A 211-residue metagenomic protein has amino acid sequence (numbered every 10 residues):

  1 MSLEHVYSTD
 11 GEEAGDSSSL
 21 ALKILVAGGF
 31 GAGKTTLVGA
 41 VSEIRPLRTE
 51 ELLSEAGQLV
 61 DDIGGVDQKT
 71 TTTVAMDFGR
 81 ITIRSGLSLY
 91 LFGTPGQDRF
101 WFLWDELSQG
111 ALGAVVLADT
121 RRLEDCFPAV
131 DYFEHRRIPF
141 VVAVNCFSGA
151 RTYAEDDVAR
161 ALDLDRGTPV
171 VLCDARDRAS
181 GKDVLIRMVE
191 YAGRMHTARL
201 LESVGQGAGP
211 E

Functional and structural regions predicted by a protein language model:
S2-V66, T70, R80-R84, S88-Y90: Conserved G1/Walker A P-loop phosphate-binding module
T73, P95-F100, R121-D125, Y153: Short secondary-structure boundary/capping elements
L91-T94, A114-T120, V142-C146, L172-D174: Conserved beta-strand segments of the P-loop GTPase G domain that flank and frequently precede/overlap
Q97-R122, D131-R136: Inter-motif core of Ras-like GTPase G domains
A129-Y132, D157-V158: A general structural detector for well-ordered alpha-helical segments in enzyme core domains, enriched
R136-F140, G167: A short helix->loop->beta-strand "cap" motif at the edges of active sites that frequently abuts
S148-S203, E211: Canonical P-loop GTPase G-domain recognition
